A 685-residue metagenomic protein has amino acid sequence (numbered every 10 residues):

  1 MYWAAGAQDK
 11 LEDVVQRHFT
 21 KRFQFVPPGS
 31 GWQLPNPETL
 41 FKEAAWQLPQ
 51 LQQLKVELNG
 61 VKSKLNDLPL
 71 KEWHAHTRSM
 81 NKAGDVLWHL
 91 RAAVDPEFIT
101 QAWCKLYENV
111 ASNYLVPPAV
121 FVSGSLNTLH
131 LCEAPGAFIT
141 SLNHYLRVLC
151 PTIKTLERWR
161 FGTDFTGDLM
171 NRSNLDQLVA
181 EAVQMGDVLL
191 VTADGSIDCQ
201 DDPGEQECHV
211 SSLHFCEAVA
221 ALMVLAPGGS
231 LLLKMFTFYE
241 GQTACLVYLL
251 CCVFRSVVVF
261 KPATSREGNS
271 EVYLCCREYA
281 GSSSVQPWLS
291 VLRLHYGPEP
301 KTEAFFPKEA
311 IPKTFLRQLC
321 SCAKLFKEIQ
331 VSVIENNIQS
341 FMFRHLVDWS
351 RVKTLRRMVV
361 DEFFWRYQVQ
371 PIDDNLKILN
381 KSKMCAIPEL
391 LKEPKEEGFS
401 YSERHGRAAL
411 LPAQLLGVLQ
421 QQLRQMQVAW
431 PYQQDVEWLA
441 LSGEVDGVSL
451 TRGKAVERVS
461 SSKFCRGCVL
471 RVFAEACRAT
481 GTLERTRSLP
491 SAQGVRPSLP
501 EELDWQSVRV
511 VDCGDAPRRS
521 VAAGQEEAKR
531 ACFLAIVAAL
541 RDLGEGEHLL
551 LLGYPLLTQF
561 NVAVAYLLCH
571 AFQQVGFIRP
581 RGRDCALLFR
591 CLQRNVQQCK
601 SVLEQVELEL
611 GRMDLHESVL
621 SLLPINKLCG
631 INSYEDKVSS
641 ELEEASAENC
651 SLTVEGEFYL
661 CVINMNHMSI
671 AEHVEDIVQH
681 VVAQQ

Functional and structural regions predicted by a protein language model:
M1-V183, V285, H295-R519, R594-E604 (+1 more regions): Intrinsically disordered, low-complexity glycine/charged-rich regulatory or linker segments that flank or connect
M80-L90, P118-S123, G195-Q200, M223-S230 (+2 more regions): Surface-exposed beta-strand-to-loop junctions that form interaction patches on eukaryotic regulatory domains
D85-L90, A193-Q206, G514-G524: Gly-rich Lys/Arg/Thr-decorated short loops/hinges at beta-loop-alpha junctions or inter-strand turns that position
N127-C132, V191-T192, S230-K234, V258 (+5 more regions): Beta-strand cores of modular interaction/reader domains in eukaryotic scaffold and signaling proteins, especially PDZ
E133-F138, S196-D198, T237-F238, T264-S265 (+5 more regions): Conserved beta-strand elements of beta-rich interaction domains across eukaryotes, especially beta-propellers
V183-L189: A glycine-rich helix->loop->beta "capping" turn within Rossmann-like NAD(P)(H)-dependent oxidoreductase domains
G204-V258, K529-G576: Conserved Class I SAM-dependent methyltransferase catalytic core
C245-P300, A563, L567-M613: Class I S-adenosyl-L-methionine
